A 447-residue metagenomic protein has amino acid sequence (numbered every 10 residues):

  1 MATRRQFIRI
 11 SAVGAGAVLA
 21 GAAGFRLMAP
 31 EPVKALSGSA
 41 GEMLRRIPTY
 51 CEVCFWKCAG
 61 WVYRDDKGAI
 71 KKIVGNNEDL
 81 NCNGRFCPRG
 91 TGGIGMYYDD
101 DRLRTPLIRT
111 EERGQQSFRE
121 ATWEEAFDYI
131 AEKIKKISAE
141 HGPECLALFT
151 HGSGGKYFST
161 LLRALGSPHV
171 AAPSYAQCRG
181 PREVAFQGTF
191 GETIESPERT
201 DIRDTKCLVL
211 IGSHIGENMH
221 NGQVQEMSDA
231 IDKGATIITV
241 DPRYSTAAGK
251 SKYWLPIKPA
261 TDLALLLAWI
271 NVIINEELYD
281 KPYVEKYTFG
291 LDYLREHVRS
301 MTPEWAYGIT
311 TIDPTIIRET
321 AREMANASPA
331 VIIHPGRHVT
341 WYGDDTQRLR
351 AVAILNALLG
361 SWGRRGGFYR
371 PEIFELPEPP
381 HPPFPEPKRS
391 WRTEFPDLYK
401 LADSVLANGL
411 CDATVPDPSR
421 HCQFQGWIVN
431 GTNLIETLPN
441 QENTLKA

Functional and structural regions predicted by a protein language model:
M1-L278, G290, S300, W305 (+2 more regions): N-terminal export/assembly segments and adjacent metallocofactor-ligating motifs of anaerobic energy-metabolism
I47-Y50, I134-K136, E195-R199, E226 (+3 more regions): Generic recognition of flexible, low-complexity loop/linker segments
G142-H151, S174-Y175, K281-T288, G308-I309 (+2 more regions): Short coil/turn segments at secondary-structure boundaries
R163-G166, V224-S228, Q347-I354, E442-K446: Short, solvent-exposed amphipathic alpha-helical segments in soluble enzyme and RNA/protein-processing domains
F190-S196, V284-Y293, G409-V415: Active-site-adjacent structural elements in folded domains
L294-S300, E304-E319, A325-N326: A charged, amphipathic alpha-helical module
M324-H421: A glycine-rich, hydrophobic/aromatic-adjacent loop/helix-cap motif
T432-K446: Ordered core of a single globular domain
